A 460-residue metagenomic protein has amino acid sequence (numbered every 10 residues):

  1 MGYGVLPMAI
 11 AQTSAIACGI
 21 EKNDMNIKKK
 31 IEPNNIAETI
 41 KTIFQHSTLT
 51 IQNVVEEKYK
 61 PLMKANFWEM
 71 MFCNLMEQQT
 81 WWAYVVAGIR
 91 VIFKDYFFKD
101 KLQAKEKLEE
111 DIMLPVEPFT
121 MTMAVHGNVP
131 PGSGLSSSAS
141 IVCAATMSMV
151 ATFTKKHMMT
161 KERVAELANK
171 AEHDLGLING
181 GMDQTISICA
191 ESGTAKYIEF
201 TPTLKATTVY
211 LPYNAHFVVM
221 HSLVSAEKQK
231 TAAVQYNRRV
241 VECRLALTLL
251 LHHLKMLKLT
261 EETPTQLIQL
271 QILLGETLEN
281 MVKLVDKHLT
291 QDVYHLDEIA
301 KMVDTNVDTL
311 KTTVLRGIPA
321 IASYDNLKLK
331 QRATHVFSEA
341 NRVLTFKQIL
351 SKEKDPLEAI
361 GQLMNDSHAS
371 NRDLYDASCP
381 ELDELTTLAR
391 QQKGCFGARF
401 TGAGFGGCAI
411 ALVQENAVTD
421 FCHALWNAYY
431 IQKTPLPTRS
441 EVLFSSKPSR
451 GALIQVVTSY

Functional and structural regions predicted by a protein language model:
Y3, P7-A83, V91-K94, D100 (+3 more regions): C-terminal nucleotide
V5-Q12, L135-K156, I410-V413: DPxDG-like acidic metal-binding loop motif
E77, N128-S140: Gly/Ser-rich catalytic serine loop of serine hydrolases
V85-I92, I141-M149, F153, T185 (+4 more regions): Buried hydrophobic packing segments
F93-F97, L102, E110-E117, M123-G127 (+3 more regions): Transmembrane helical cores of multi-pass ion-transport proteins
P118-V129, A165-H173, E381-G397: Short, hydrophobic/aliphatic alpha-helical segments
K155-K205, A398-T401, S445-K447: Alpha/beta catalytic cores of group-transfer enzymes, especially the acyltransferase/condensing modules of polyketide
